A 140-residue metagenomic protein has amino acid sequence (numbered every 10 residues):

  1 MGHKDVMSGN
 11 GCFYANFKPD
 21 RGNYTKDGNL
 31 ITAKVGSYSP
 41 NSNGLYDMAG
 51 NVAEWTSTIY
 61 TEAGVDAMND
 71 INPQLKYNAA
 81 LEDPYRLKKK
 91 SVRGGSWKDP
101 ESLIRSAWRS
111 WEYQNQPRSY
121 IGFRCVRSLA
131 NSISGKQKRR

Functional and structural regions predicted by a protein language model:
M1-S106, S134-R140: Functional-site microenvironments in short loops/helix caps that host divalent-cation chemistry
D70-I71, N78, Q116, R127-L129: Short, intrinsically disordered/low-complexity patches at protein termini and at juxtamembrane boundaries
Y85, Q116-R118: Short coil/turn motifs at beta-sheet boundaries
R105-Y113: Low-complexity, intrinsically disordered Gly/Pro/Thr-rich segments
S119-G135: Short, structured beta-strand segments at or near domain termini in extracellular proteins/domains
